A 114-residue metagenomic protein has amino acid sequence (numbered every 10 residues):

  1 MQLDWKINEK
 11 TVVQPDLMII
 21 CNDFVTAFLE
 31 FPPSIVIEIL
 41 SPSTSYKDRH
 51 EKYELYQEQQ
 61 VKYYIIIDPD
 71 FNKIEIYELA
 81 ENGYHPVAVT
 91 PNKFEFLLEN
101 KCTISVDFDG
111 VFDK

Functional and structural regions predicted by a protein language model:
M1-Q59, I66-K114: C-terminal interaction segment
